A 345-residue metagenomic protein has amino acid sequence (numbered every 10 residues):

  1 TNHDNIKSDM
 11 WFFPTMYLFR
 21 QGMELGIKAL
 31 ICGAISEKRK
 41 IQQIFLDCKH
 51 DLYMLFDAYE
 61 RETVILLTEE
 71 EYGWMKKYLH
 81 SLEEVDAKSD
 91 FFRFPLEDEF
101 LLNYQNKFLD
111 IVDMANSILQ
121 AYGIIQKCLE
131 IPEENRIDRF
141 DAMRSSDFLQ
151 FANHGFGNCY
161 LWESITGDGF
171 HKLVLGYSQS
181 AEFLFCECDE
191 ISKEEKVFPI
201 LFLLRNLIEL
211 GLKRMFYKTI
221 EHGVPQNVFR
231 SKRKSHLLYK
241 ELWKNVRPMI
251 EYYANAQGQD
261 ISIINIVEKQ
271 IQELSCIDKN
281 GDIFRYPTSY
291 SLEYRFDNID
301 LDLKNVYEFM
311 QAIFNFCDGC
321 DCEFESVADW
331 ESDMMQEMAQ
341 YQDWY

Functional and structural regions predicted by a protein language model:
T1-Y345: Domain-scale activation on soluble regions of proteins
